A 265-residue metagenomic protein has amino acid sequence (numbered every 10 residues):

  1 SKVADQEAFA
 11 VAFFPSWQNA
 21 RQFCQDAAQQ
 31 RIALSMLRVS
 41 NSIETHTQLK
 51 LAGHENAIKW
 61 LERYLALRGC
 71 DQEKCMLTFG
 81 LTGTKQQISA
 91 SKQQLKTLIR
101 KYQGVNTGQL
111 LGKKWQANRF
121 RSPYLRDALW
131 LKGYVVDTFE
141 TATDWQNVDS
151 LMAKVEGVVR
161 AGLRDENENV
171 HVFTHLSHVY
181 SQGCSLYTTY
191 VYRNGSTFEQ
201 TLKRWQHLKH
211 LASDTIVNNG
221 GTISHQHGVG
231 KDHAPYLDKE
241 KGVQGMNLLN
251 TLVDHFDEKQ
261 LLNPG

Functional and structural regions predicted by a protein language model:
S1-K2, G53-A57, K239-Q244: A glycine- and small-aliphatic-rich helix-loop capping segment at beta-alpha/alpha-beta transitions that lines
S1-Q6, I223-V229: FAD-binding core of FAD-dependent oxidoreductases, characterized by glycine-rich FAD pyrophosphate-binding loops
D5-E7, T197-F198: Short small-residue beta-strand/loop micro-motif enriched in glycine and branched aliphatics
E7-F14: Flexible, glycine/proline-enriched loop segments at strand-loop-helix junctions that form or flank small-ligand binding
P15-N19: Alpha-helix N-cap recognition
R21-L211, N219: C-terminal substrate-recognition/cap domain of FAD-linked oxidoreductases
V229-G265: Activity-critical C-terminal alpha-helical subdomain
